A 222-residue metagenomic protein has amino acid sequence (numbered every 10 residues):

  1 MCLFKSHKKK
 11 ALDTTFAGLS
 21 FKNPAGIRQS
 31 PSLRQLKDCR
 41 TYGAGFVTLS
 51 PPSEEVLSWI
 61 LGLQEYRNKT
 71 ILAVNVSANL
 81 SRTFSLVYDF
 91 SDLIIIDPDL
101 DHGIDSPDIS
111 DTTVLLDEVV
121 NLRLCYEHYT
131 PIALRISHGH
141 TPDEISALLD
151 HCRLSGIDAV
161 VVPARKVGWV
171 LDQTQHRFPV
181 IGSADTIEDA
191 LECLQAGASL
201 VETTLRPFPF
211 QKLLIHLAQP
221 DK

Functional and structural regions predicted by a protein language model:
M1-S81, L214-L217: N-terminal capping/small domains of soluble enzymes
L3-H7, P98-V114, I136-H176, P209-H216: Glycine/Thr-rich beta-alpha phosphate-binding loop at enzyme active sites
N23-Q29, G45-L49, T70-V76, I94-I96 (+4 more regions): Hydrophobic faces of well-ordered beta-strands that scaffold small-molecule active sites in alpha/beta enzyme cores
P31, S53, A78, P98-H102 (+3 more regions): Active-site-proximal loop/turn and secondary-structure-junction residues that shape catalytic pockets, frequently
L36-R40, R82-L86, H140-L154, V170-F178 (+1 more regions): Catalytic cores of alpha/beta
L49-P52, L93-H102, A159-R165, D189-H216: Glycine-rich phosphate-binding active-site loops on the catalytic face of alpha/beta enzymes
V56-T70, I109-L134, R165-V180, F210-K222: Alpha-helix-loop-beta-strand connector modules within alpha/beta enzyme cores
R82-G139: Metal-dependent enolase-superfamily TIM-barrel catalytic cores that perform enediolate-based chemistry
